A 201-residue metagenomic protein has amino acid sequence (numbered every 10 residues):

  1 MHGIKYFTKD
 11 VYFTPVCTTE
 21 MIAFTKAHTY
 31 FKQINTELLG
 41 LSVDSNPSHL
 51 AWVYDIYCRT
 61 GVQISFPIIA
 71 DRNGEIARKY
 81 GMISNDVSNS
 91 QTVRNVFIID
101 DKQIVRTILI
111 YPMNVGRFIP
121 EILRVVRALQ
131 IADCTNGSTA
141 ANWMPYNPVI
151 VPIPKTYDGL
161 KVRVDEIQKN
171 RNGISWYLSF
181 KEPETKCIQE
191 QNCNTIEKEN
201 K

Functional and structural regions predicted by a protein language model:
M1-K201: Chalcogenol-based redox active-site neighborhoods
